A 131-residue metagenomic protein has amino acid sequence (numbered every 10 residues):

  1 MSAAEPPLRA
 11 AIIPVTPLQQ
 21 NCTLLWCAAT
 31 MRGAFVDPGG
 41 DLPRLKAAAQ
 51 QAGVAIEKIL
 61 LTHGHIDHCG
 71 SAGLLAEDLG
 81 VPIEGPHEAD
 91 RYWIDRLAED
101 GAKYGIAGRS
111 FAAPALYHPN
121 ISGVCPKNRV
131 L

Functional and structural regions predicted by a protein language model:
M1-E5, G108-F111: Short, conserved catalytic or adaptor-binding loops enriched in Gly and charged residues
A3-A52: Conserved beta-strand hairpin/beta-sheet module of binuclear metal-dependent hydrolase folds, prominently
D41-L131: Active-site HxH/HxHxD metal-binding segment of metal-dependent hydrolases
